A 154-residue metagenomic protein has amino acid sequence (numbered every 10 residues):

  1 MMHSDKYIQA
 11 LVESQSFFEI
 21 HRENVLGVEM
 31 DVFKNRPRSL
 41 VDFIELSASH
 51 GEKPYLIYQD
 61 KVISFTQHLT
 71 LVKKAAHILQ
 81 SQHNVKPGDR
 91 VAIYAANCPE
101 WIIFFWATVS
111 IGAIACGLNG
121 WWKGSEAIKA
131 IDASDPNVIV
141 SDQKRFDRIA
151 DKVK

Functional and structural regions predicted by a protein language model:
M1-E13, S110-K154: Structural core segment of the AMP-binding/adenylate-forming
M2-Q15, K34-P54: A short N-terminal helical cap/helix-turn-helix that marks the beginning of AMP-binding/adenylate-forming
H21-M30: Short, contiguous pre-domain boundary segments
H21-R22, P37, S47, L69 (+1 more regions): Prokaryotic Sec-type signal peptides and long signal-anchor helices with extended Leu/Ile/Val-rich h-regions
V28, G51, A113: Residue-level signal for pocket-adjacent positions within structured domains
V32-R36, V41, E52-W106, K123-D132: Conserved AMP-binding/adenylate-forming core of the ANL superfamily
